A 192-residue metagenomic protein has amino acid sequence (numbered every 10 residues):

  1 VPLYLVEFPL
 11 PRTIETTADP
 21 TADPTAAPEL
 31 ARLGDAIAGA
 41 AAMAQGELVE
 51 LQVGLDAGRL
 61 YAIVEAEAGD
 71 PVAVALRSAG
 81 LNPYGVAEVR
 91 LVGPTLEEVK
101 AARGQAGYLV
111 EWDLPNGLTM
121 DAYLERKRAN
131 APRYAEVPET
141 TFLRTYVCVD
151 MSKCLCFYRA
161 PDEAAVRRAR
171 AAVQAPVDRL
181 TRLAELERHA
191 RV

Functional and structural regions predicted by a protein language model:
V1-L60, E65-P138, S152, R168-A171 (+1 more regions): Short S/T/G/P-rich N-terminal loop/turn motif that feeds into the first structured element of a domain
V53, E88, T145-V147, R182-E185: Hydrophobic/anchoring residues in structured secondary elements
A62-I63, R144-V147, C156-R159, A169: A structural feature that tracks compact, well-ordered secondary-structure segments with a strong bias toward
R159-L183: Short, compact, well-ordered microdomains
